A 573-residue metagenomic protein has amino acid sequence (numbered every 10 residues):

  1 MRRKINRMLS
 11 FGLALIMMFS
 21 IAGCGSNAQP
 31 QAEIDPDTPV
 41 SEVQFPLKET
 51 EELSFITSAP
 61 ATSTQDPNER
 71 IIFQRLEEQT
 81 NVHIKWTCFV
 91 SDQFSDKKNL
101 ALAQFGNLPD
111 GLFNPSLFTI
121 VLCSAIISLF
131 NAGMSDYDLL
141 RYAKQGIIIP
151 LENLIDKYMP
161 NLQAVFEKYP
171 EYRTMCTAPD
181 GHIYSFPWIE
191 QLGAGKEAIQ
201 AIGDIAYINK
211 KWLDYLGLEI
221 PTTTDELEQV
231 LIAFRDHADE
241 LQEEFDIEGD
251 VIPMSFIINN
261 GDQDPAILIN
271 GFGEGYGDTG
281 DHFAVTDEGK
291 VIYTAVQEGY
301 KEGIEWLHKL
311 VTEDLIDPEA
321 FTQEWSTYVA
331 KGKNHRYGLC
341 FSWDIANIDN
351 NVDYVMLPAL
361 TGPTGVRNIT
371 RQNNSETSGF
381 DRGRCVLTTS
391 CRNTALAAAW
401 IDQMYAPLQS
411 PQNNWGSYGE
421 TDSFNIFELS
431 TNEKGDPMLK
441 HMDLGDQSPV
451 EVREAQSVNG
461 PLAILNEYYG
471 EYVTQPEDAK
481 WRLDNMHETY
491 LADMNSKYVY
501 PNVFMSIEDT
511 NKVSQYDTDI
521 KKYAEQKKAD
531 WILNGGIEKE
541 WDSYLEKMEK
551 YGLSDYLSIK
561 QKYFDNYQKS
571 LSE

Functional and structural regions predicted by a protein language model:
I5-N27: Sec-dependent N-terminal signal peptides of Gram-positive bacterial secreted proteins and lipoproteins
S10, C24-Y207, W212-E226, A238 (+4 more regions): Conserved N-terminal structural module of periplasmic/extracytoplasmic solute-binding proteins
A59-N68, L192-Y207, D214-I220, I257-E313 (+4 more regions): Extracytoplasmic/periplasmic substrate-binding proteins
H83-F89, E319, V355-L357: General small-molecule cofactor/ligand-binding pocket signal
Y137-L139, G146-M175, L231-R235, F245-A284 (+1 more regions): Carboxylate/His-rich catalytic cores and anion/metal-binding grooves
E152-Y158, A178-Q263, V285-K331, L387-E420 (+1 more regions): Helix-loop-helix "hinge/cap" segment bordering the ligand-binding cleft or interdomain interface
V352, M356-T361, T370-G435: Polar, glycine-rich mid-to-C-terminal structural blocks that act as macromolecule-binding/assembly scaffolds
A399, P407-D530, G535: Conserved small-residue motifs centered on glycine
